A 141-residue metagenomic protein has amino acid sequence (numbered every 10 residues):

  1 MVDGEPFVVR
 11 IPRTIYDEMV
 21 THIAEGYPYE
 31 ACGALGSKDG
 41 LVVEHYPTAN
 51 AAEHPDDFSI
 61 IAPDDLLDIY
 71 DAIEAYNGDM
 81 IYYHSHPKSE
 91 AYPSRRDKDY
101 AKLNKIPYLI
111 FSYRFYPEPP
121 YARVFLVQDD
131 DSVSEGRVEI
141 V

Functional and structural regions predicted by a protein language model:
M1-D79, K88-V141: Conserved beta-strand-loop surface patch within small alpha/beta domains used for substrate/adaptor or ligand engagement
S85: Short, well-ordered beta-to-alpha junction loops that form the rim of enzyme active sites and present histidine/acidic
